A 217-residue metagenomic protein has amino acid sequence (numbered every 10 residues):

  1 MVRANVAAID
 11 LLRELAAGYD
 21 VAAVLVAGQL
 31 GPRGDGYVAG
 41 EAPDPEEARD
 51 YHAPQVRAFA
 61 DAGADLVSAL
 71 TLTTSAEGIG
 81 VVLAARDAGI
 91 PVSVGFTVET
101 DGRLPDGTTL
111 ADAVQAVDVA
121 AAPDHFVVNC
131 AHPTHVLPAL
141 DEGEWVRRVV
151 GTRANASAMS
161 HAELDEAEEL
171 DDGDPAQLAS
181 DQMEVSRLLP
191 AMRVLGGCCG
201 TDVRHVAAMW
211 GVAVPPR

Functional and structural regions predicted by a protein language model:
M1-R217: Domain-level signal for soluble alpha/beta catalytic cores
